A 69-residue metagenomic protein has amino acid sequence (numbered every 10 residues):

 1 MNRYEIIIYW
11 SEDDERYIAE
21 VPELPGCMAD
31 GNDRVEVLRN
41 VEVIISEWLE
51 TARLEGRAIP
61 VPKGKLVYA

Functional and structural regions predicted by a protein language model:
M1-I6, D14, V35, R39-A69: Short, charged, surface-exposed hinge/linker loops at domain edges that act as mobile lids or interdomain connectors
Y9-L24: Short aromatic-glycine-(Arg/Gly/Cys) micro-motifs in beta-strand/loop hairpins
E23-G26, V61-K63: Hydrophobic residues in alpha-helical membrane-spanning segments
P25-E36: A short, exposed loop/beta-hairpin motif centered on an aromatic-Gly-Thr core
